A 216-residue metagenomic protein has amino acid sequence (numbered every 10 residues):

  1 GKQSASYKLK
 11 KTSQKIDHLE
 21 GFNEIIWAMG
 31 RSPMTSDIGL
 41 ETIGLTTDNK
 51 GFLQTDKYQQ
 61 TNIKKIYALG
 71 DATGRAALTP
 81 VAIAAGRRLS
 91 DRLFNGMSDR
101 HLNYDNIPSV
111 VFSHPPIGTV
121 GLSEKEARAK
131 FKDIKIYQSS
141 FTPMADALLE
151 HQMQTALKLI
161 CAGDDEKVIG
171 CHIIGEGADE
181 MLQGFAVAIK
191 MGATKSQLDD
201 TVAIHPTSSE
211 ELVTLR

Functional and structural regions predicted by a protein language model:
G1-A5, I63, E150-T155: A short, glycine/Asx- and small/polar-enriched loop/turn that sits immediately N-terminal to a beta-strand
G1-L19, I25: Conserved beta-strand-loop-beta-strand element in the redox core of flavoprotein oxidoreductases
S13, N49, A162-D165: Short acidic-glycine loop/turn motifs at beta-strand connectors
E20-G96: FAD-site-proximal beta/loop scaffold in flavoenzymes
T46-D48, G96-N106, K132-Y137: A short alpha-helix-loop-beta-strand transition element characteristic of N-terminal alpha/beta dinucleotide-binding
G74, R92-G121, I204: Active-site-proximal substrate-binding core of FAD-dependent oxidoreductases
F112-S123, R128-R216: Flexible, glycine-rich terminal cap/loop adjacent to redox cofactors in electron-transfer oxidoreductases
